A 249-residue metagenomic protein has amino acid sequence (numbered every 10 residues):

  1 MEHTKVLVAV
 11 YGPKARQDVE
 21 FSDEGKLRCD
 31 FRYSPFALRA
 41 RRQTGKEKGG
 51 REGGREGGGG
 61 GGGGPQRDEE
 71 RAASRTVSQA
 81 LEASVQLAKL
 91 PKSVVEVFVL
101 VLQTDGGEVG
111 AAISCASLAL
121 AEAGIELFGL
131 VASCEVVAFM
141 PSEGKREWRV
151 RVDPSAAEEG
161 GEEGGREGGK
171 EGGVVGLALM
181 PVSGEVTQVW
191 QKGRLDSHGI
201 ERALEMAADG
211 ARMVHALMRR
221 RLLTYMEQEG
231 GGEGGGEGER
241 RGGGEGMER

Functional and structural regions predicted by a protein language model:
M1-G49, E56-G231, E245-R249: Polyanion-binding surfaces on beta-sheet-dominated domains and ring/shell assemblies
G234-G246: Intrinsically disordered, low-complexity, charged terminal tails and linkers of eukaryotic nucleolar
